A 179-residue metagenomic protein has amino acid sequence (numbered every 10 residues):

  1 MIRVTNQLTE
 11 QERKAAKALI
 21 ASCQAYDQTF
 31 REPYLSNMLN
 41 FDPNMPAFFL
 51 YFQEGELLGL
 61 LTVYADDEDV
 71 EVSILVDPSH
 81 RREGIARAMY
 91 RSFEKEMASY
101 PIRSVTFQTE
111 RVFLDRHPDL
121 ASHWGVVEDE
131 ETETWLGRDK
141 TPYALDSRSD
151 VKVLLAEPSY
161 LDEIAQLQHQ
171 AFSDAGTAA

Functional and structural regions predicted by a protein language model:
M1, F48, E133, D150: A residue-level signal for beta-strand positions that form part of recognition/binding surfaces within mature
M1-A16, V151-Q166: A short beta-loop-alpha structural element at the N-terminal edge of CoA-dependent acyl/N-acetyltransferase catalytic
N6-L8, Q24, Q28-M97, E110-R111: Conserved donor-binding loop and adjoining core beta-sheet/short helix segment in diverse acyl/aminoacyl transferases
K14, A18, E54, R91 (+4 more regions): Replace "anionic and nucleotidyl ligands
A18-E32, Q166-A178: Helix-loop element at the rim of GNAT/NAT acetyltransferase active sites that forms part of the acceptor-substrate
E56-L60, H123, D150-K152: Short small/polar-residue motifs
D66-D69, P78-S149: Acyl-donor-binding surface of acyltransferase catalytic domains
V76-R81, M89, L155, D162-A179: Well-ordered, non-transmembrane segments within structured domains
